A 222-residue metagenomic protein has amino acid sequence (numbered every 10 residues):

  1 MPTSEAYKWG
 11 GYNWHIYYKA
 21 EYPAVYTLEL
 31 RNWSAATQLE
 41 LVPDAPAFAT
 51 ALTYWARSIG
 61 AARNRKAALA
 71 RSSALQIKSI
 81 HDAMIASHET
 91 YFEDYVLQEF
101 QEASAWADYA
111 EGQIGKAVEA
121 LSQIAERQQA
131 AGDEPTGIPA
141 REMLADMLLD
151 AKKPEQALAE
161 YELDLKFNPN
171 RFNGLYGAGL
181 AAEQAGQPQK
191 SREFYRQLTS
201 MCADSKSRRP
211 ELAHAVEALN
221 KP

Functional and structural regions predicted by a protein language model:
M1-P2, R71-H81, E183, P188-S207: TPR/TPR-like (Sel1-like) alpha-helical repeat modules
P2-Y12, L39-F48, K78-E93, Q123-D133 (+2 more regions): Solenoid-like repeat scaffolds
P23, T50, R57, S104 (+2 more regions): Structural register within alpha-helical repeat arrays
